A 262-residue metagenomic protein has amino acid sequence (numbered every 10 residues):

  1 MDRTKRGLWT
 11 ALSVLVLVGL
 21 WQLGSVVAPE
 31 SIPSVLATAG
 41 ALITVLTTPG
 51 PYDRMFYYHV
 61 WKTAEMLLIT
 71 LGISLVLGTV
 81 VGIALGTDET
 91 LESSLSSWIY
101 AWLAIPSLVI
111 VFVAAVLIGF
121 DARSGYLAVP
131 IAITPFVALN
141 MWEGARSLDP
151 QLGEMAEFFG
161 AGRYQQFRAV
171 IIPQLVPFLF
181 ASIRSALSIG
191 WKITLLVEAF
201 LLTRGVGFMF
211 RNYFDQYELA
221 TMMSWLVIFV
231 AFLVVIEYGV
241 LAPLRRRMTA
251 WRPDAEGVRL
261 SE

Functional and structural regions predicted by a protein language model:
K5-A28: N-terminal signal-anchor transmembrane alpha helix
V27-G72: Periplasmic/extracellular loop-to-transmembrane helix junction in inner-membrane transport proteins
I69-I99: Transmembrane-helix boundary motif in ABC transporter permease subunits
Y100-F136, E143-G144: Generic hydrophobic transmembrane alpha-helix motif, especially the helices
L127, I131, Y164-V197, S224 (+1 more regions): Transmembrane alpha-helices
N140-S182: Short cytoplasmic-facing helical segments at TM-TM junctions of multi-pass membrane proteins
V206-R245: Hydrophobic alpha-helical transmembrane segments of polytopic membrane proteins
R245-E262: Short cytosolic juxtamembrane segments of multi-pass membrane proteins
